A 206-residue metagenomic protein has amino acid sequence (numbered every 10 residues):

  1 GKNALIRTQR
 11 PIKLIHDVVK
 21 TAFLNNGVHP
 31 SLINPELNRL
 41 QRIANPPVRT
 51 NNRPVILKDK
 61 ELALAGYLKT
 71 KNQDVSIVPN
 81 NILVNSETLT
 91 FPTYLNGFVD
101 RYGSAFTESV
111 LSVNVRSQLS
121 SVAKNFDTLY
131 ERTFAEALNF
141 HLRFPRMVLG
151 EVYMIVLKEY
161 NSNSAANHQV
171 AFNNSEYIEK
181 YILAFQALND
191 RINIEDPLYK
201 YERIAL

Functional and structural regions predicted by a protein language model:
G1-A63: Interdomain/boundary linker segments immediately adjacent to catalytic/signaling cores
T8-H16, L68-T70, N125, L129: Phosphate/oxyanion-binding active-site loops and adjacent basic polyanion-contact surfaces
E36-F106: Active-site metal-binding core of divalent-cation-utilizing nuclease and nuclease-like domains
K71, S109, E202: Residues that flank catalytic or metal-binding motifs in active/ligand-binding sites
V75-I77, S109-S117, T133: Conserved catalytic cores of phosphodiester-cleaving nucleases, focusing on short active-site segments
T107-E108, F126: Helix-boundary capping/turn motifs
S117-L206: Acidic, metal/cofactor-coordinating or nucleic-acid-engaging core segments within structured domains
